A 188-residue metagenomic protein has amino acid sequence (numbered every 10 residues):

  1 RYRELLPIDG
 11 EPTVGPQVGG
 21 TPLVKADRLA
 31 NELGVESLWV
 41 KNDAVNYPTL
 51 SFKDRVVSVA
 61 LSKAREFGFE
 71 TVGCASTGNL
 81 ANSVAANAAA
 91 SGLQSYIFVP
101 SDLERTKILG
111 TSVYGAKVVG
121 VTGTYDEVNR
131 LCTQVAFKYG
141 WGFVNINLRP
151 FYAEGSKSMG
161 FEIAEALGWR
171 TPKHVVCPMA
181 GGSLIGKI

Functional and structural regions predicted by a protein language model:
R1-I188: PLP-dependent amino-acid enzyme catalytic core
